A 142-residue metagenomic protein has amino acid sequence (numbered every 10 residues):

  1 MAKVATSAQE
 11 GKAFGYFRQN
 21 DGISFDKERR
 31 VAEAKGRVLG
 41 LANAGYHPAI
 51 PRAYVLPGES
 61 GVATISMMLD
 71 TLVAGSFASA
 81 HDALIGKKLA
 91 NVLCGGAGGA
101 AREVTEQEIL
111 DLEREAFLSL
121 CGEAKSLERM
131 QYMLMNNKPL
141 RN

Functional and structural regions predicted by a protein language model:
M1-K3, S7, Q19, F25-N142: Intrinsically disordered, low-complexity segments enriched in small/flexible residues
T6-S7, K12-F14: Helicase P-loop NTPase motor core of nucleic-acid translocases
